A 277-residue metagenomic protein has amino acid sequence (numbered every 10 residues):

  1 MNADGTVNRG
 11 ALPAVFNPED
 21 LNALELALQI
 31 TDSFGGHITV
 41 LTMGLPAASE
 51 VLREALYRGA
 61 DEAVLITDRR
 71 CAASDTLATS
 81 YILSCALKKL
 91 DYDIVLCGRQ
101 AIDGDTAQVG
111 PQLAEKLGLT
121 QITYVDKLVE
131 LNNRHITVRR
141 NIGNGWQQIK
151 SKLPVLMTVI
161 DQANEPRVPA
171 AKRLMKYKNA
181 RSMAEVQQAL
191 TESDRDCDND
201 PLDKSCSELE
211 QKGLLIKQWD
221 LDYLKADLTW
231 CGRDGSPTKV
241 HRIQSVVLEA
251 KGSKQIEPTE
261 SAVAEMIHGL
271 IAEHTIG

Functional and structural regions predicted by a protein language model:
M1-G277: N-terminal glycine-rich FAD/FM-binding segment characteristic of electron-transfer flavoproteins
